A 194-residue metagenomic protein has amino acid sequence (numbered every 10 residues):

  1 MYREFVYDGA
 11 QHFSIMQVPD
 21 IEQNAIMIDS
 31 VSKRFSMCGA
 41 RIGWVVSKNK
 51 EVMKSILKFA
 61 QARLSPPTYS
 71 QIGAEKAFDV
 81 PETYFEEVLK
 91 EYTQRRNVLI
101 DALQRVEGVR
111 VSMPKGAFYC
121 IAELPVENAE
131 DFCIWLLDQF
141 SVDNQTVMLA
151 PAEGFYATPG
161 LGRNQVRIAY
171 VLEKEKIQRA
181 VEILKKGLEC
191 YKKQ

Functional and structural regions predicted by a protein language model:
M1-Q194: PLP-dependent class I/II
